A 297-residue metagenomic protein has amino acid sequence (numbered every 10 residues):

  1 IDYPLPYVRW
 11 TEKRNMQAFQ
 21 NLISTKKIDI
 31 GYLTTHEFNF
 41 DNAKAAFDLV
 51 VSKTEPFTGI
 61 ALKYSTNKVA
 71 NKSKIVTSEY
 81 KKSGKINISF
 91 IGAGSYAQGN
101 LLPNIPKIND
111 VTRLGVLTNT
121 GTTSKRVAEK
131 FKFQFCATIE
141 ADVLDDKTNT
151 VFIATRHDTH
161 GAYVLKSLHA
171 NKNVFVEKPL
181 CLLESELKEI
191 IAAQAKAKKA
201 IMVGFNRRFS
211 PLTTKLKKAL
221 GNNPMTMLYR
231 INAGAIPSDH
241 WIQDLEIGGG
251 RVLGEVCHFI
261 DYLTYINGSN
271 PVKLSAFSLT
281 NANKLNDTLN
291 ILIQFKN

Functional and structural regions predicted by a protein language model:
I1-R9, N15-E37, K44-K85, K199-A200: C-terminal capping/lid region of NAD(P)-dependent oxidoreductase domains
I1-Y7, A200, R207-S275, A282: Predominantly a Rossmann-like dinucleotide-binding segment in NAD(P)-dependent oxidoreductases
T34-N42, Q134-E140: Short acidic-hydrophobic, aromatic-tinged amphipathic segments that line or gate anion-handling sites
A45-D48, S52-T66, G254, I260-N297: Contiguous beta-strand/loop segments that form the cofactor/metal-binding neighborhood of enzyme cores
K68-F131: N-terminal Rossmann-like dinucleotide-binding module
G121-K147: Conserved N-terminal Rossmann-fold NAD(P) cofactor-binding segment
D142-A162, F175: Rossmann-like NAD(P)-binding element
A162-F205: Beta-strand-loop-alpha-helix segment that lines the small-molecule cofactor/substrate pocket of alpha/beta enzymes
